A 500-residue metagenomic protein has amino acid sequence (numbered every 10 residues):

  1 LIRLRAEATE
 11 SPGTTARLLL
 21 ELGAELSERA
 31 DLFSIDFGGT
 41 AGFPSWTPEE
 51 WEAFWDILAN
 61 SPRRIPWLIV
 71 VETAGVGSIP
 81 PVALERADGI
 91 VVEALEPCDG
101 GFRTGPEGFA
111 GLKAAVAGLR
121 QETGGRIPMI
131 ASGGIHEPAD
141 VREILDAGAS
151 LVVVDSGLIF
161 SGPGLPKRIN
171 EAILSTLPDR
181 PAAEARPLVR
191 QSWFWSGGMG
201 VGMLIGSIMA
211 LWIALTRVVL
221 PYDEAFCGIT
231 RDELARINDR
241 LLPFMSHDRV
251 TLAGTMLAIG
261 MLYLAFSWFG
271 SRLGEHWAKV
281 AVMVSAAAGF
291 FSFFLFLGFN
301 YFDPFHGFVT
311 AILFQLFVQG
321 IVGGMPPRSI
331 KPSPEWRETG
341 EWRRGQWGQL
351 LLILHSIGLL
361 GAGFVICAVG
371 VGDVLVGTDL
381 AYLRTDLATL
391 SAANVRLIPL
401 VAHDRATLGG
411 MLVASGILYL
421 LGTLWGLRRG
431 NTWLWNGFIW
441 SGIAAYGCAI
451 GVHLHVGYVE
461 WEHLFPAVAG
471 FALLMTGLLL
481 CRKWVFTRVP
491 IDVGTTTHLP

Functional and structural regions predicted by a protein language model:
L1, P48-T73, R103-M129, I169-P181: Alpha-helix-loop-beta-strand connector modules within alpha/beta enzyme cores
L1-P81, E85-R86: Active-site entrance/lid segments in N-terminal catalytic domains of soluble metabolic enzymes
R17-E21, A74-R86, A117-G125, I135-V152: Catalytic cores of alpha/beta
D31-A41, G89-C98, G134-I169: Glycine-rich phosphate-binding active-site loops on the catalytic face of alpha/beta enzymes
F37-E49, I79-Q121, G125, S161: Glycine/Thr-rich beta-alpha phosphate-binding loop at enzyme active sites
Q191-L215, W342-G372: Alpha-helical transmembrane segments of multi-pass integral membrane proteins
V219-R240, D373-I398: Membrane-interface interhelical connector segments
F290-F308, G447-A467: Membrane-helix boundary connector in multi-pass membrane proteins
